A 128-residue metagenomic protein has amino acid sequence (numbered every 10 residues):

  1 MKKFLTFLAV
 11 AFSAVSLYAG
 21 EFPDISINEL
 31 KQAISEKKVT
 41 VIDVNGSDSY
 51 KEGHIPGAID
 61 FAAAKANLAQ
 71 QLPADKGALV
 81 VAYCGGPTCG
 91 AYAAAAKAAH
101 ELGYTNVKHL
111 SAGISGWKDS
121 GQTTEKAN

Functional and structural regions predicted by a protein language model:
K2-F7, L17-N28, V39, D48-A82 (+1 more regions): Rhodanese-like catalytic fold shared by cysteine-dependent sulfurtransferases and DSP/PTP-type phosphatases
A11-F12: Repetitive helical segments and hydrophobic/amphipathic motifs
S35, G46: Extracytoplasmic copper-binding redox domains, predominantly the cupredoxin/blue-copper superfamily
V41-D43: Structural scaffold elements adjacent to functional motifs in cytosolic proteins
